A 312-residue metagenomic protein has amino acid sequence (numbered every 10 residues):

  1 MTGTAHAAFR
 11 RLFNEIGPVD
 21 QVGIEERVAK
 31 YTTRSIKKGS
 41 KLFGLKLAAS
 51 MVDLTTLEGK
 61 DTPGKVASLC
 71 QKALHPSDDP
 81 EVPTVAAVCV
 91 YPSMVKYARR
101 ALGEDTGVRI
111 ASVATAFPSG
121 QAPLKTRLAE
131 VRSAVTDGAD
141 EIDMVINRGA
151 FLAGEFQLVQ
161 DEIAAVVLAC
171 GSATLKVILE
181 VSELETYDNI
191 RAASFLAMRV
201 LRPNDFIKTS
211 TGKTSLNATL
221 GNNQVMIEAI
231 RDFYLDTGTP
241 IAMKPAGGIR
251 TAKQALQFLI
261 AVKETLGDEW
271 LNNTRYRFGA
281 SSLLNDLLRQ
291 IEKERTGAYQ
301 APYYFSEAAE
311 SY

Functional and structural regions predicted by a protein language model:
M1-A48: Charged, compositionally biased N-terminal leader segments and the immediate start of the first structured element
G39-A49, K60-P83, S93-M243, R250-S281 (+1 more regions): Alpha/beta enzyme core
L57: A short, histidine- and acid-enriched strand-loop-helix "catalytic/donor-clamping" loop that lines the nucleotide-sugar
D286: N-terminal beta-loop-helix "entrance" segment that forms/cooperates in small-molecule cofactor or anionic ligand
